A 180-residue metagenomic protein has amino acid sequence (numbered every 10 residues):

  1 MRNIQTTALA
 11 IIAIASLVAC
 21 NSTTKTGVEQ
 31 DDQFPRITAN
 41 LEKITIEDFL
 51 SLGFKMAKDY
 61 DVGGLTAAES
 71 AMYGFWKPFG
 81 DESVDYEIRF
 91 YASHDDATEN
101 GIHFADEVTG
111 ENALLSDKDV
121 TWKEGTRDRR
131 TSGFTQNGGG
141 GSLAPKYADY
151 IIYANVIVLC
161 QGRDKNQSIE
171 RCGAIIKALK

Functional and structural regions predicted by a protein language model:
M1-A8: Bacterial N-terminal signal peptides that target proteins for export
L9-I14: Hydrophobic helical h-region of N-terminal Sec-dependent signal peptides in bacterial secretory/periplasmic proteins
S16-A19: C-terminal motif of bacterial Sec signal peptides marking the signal peptidase cleavage site
N21-F79, N166, E170-K180: N-terminal "mature-domain start" segment
G27-D32, D119-K180: A short, solvent-exposed beta-edge/loop patch
I46-G138, S142-L143: Short, solvent-exposed recognition patches
